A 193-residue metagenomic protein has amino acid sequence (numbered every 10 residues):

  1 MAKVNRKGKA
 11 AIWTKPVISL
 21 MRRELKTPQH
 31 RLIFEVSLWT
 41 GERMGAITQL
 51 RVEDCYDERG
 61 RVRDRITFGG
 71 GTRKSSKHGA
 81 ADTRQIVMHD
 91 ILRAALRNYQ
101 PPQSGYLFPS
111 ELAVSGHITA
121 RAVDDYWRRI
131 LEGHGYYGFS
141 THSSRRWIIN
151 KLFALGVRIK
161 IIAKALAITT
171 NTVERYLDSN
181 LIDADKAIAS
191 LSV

Functional and structural regions predicted by a protein language model:
M1-I18, K77-H89, Q103-S104: DNA breakage-rejoining catalytic core of tyrosine-based enzymes
A2, K15-M44: Basic, Lys/Arg- and aromatic-enriched nucleic-acid-binding interface segment
R31, E42, G156-V157, N171: Residue-level signal for the short linker/turn that defines the boundary of a DNA-recognition helix
I33, G45-L50, I162: Alpha-helix N-cap/helix-start motif at helix boundaries, enriched for small hydrophobics
Q49-D90, N171: Conserved tyrosine-mediated DNA breakage-rejoining catalytic core shared by Y-recombinases
K74-R97, G105-R128: C-terminal catalytic core of Y-nucleophile DNA break-rejoin enzymes
D124-K164: Short, basic (Lys/Arg/His-rich) helix/loop patches that form interaction surfaces in the mid-to-C-terminal regions
L166-S190: Catalytic-site neighborhood detector that most strongly recognizes the C-terminal catalytic loop/helix of tyrosine
